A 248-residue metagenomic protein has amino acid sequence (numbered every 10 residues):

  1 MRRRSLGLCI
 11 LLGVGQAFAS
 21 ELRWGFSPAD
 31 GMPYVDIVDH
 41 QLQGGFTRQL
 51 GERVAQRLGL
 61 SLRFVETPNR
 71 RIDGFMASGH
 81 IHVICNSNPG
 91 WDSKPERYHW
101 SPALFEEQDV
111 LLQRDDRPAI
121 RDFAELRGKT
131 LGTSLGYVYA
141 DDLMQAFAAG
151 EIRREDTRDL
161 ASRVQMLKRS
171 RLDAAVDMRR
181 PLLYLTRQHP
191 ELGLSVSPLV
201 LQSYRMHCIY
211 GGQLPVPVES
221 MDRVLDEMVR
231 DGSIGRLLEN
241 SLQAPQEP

Functional and structural regions predicted by a protein language model:
R2-G7: N-terminal export leaders
V14-G15: N-terminal signal peptide c-region/cleavage motif recognized by signal peptidases
S20-G90, P95-E96, D156, M221 (+1 more regions): Extracytoplasmic small-molecule ligand-binding "clamshell" domains of the periplasmic binding protein/Venus flytrap
S27-D30, E106-V110, R187-D226, A244-P248: Periplasmic-binding protein-like
S61, V138-I152, L194, D226-P248: Ligand-binding clefts/hinges and TM-proximal coupling segments of bilobed small-molecule sensing domains
V65, R70-H82, H99, A124-E125 (+2 more regions): Short helices/loops that flank or line small-molecule/ion binding pockets
G74, N86-E96, Q145, D173-Q202: A ligand-binding cleft/hinge motif common to bilobed small-molecule-binding domains
Q113-L131: Flexible hinge/capping segments at coil-to-helix
